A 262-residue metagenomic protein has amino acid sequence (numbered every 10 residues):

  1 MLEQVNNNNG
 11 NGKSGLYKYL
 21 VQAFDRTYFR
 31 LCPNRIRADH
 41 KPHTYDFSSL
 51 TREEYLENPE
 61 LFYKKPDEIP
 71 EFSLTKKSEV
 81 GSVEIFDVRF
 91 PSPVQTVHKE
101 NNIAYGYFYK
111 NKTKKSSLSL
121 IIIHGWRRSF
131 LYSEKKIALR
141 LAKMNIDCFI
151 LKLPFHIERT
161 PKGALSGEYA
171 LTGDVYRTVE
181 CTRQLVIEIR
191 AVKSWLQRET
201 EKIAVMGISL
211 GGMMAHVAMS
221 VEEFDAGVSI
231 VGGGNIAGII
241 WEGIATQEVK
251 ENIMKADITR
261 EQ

Functional and structural regions predicted by a protein language model:
M1-R89, P93: N-terminal targeting or regulatory segments adjacent to alpha/beta-hydrolase or S9 domains
K99-K110: A short loop-to-beta-strand scaffold at the N-terminal edge of the catalytic core in hydrolase folds
Y105-G106, S116-G125: Short beta-strand element of the alpha/beta-hydrolase
H124-R183: Cap/lid segment of the alpha/beta-hydrolase catalytic domain
Y176, V186-K202: Conserved acidic catalytic loop of the alpha/beta-hydrolase fold
K202-G207, V228-I230: Short beta-strand immediately N-terminal to the catalytic nucleophile in serine-hydrolase-like folds
M206-A215: Gly/Ala-rich beta-loop-alpha elbow adjacent to hydrolase catalytic centers
H216-E261: Hydrolase active-site cap/lid region
